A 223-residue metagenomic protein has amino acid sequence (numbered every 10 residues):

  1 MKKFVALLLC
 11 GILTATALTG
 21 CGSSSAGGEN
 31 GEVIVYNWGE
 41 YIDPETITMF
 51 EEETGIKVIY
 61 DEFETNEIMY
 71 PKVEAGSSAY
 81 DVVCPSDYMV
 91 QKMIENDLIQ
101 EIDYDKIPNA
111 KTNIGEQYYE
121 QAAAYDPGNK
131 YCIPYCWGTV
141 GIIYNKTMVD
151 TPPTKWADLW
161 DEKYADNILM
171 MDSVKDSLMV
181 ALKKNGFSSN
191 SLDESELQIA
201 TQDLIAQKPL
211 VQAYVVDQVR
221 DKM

Functional and structural regions predicted by a protein language model:
M1-V33: Short, low-complexity disordered leader/linker segments with a strong preference for bacterial N-terminal type II
A26-M93, R220-D221: Early extracytoplasmic/lumenal segment of secretory-pathway proteins
Y70-E74, W156-W160, T201, D217-D221: Short hydrophobic/charged patches on amphipathic alpha-helices used for structural packing and interfaces
D87, Q91-W137, D150-A157: Hinge/lid segment of periplasmic solute-binding proteins
G138-G141, M179: Small-molecule pocket liners
T147-T154, G186-L192: Short helix-loop capping/hinge motifs at secondary-structure junctions, enriched in acidic/polar residues
D158-D172: Short loop->beta-strand "edge-of-pocket" segments that line small-molecule binding or catalytic clefts across diverse
L169-S173, S177, A181, N185-M223: Ligand-binding pocket segment of bilobal, Venus flytrap-like solute-binding proteins
